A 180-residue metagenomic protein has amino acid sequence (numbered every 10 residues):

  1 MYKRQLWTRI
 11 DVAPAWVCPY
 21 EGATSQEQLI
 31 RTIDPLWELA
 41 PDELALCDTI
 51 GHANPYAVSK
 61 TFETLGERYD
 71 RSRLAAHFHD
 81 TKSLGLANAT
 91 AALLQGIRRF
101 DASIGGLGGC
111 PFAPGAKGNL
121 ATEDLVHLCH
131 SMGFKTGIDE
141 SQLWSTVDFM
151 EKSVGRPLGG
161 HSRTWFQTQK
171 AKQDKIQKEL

Functional and structural regions predicted by a protein language model:
K3-L180: Catalytic cores and adjacent flexible loops of soluble metabolic enzymes that perform enolate/carbanion chemistry on
